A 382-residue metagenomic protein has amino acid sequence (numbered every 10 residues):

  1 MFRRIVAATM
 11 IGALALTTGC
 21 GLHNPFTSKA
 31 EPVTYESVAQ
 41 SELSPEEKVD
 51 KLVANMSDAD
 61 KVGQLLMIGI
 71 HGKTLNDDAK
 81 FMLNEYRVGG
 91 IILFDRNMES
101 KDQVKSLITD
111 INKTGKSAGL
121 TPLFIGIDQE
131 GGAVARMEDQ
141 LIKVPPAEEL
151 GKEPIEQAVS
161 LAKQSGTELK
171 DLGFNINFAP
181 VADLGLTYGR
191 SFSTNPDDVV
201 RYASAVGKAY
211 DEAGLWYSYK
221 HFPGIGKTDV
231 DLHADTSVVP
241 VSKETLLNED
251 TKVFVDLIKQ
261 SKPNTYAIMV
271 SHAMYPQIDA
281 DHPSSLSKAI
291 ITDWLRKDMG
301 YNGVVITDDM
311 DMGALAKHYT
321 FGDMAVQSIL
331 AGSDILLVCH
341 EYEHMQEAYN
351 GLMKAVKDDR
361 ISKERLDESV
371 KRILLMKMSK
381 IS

Functional and structural regions predicted by a protein language model:
M1-S28: Sec-dependent N-terminal signal peptides of Gram-positive bacterial secreted proteins and lipoproteins
G21-P122, Q129-A135: N-terminal hydrophobic targeting/anchoring segments and the immediately downstream early-domain regions of hydrolases
S57, S100-K116, T194, R201-R360 (+2 more regions): Second-shell residues forming the walls of enzyme active-site clefts
V62-I70, G89-L93, L123-Q129, I176-A179 (+5 more regions): Hydrophobic faces of well-ordered beta-strands that scaffold small-molecule active sites in alpha/beta enzyme cores
L65-L75, A147-S160, T236-E249, D311-Y319: Active-site mouth loops of central-metabolism enzymes
H71-E85, Q157-E168, N248-D256, Y319-Q327: Short, acidic/polar
N112-I142, L161-V181, G207-G224: Glycine-rich, aromatic-flanked loop segments that form ligand/cofactor-binding clefts across common enzyme folds
A147-A203, G207, D211: A substrate-binding/cap region within the structured catalytic cores of diverse enzymes
